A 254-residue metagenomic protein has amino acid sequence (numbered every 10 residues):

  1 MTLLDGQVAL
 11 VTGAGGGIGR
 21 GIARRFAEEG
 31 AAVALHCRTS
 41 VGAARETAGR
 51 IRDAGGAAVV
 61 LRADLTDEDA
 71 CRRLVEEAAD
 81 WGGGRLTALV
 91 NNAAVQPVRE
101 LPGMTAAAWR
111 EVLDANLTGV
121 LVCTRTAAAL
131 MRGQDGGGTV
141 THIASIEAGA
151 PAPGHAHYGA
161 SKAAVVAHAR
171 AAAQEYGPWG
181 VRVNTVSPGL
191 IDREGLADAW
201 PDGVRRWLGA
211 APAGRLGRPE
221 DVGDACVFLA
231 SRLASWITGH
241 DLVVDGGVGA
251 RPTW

Functional and structural regions predicted by a protein language model:
V8, G15-G17: Conserved glycine-rich cofactor-binding loop
E100-L101, A108-L113, L196, W207: Substrate-binding pocket helix/loop in short-chain dehydrogenase/reductase
T124, S161, A169: Active-site helix of classical SDR
A129, Q174-E175, S235: Alpha-helical segment proximal to the catalytic Tyr-Lys
S145: Residue(s) in the substrate-gating loop at a strand-loop-helix junction that position the organic substrate next
A150, V227, T238-W254: Short C-terminal tail/terminal secondary-structure segment of NAD(P)H-dependent dehydrogenase/reductase domains
G177, R182, I237-G239: Short, small/polar-rich loop/turn modules that mediate ligand/substrate recognition or access, typified
